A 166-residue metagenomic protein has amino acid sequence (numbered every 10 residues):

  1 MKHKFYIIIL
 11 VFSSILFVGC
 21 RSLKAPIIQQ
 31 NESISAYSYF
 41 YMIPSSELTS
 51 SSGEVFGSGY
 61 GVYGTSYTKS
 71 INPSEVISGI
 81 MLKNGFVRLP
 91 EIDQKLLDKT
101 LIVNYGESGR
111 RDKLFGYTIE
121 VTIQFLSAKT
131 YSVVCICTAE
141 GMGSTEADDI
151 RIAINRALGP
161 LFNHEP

Functional and structural regions predicted by a protein language model:
M1-R21: Sec-dependent bacterial lipoprotein signal peptides
H3, M42, F86-R88: Short acidic/polar alpha-helix capping motifs at helix-coil junctions
F5-I7, S50, D93: Intrinsically disordered, low-complexity segments enriched in glycine/proline and serine/threonine
I9, N31, D112-L114: Residues embedded in well-ordered secondary-structure elements
I15, S35, L97-D98: Structured loop/turn residues at beta-strand edges in well-structured enzyme cores
V18-N84, P166: A structural "domain/chain start" motif
Y60-I71, E75-D148, I152: Surface-exposed short loop/turn segments
I152-P166: Short, solvent-exposed cationic patches
